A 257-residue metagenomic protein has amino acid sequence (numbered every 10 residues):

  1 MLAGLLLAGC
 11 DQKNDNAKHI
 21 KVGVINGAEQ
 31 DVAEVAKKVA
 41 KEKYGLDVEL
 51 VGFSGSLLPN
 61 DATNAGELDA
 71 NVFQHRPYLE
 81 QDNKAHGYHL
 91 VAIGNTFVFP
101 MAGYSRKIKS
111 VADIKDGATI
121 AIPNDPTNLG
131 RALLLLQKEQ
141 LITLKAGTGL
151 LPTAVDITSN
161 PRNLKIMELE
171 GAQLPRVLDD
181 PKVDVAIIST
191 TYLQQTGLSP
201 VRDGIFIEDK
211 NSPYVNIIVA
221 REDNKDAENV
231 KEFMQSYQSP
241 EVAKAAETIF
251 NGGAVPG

Functional and structural regions predicted by a protein language model:
L5-G9: C-terminal motif of bacterial Sec signal peptides marking the signal peptidase cleavage site
N16-G27, L46-G52, T119-I120: Short, well-ordered beta-strand elements
N26-V51, L58, A62-N64: Short, polar/charged alpha-helical segment
G27, S54-S56, G66, A70-E80 (+4 more regions): Beta->alpha turn/N-cap motifs
L50-D61, T148-R176: Short helix-initiation/N-cap motifs at beta->coil->alpha
I93-T143, A243: A conserved helix-loop-strand patch within extracytoplasmic ligand-binding domains of the periplasmic binding
G94-S105, Q194-Y237, V255-G257: Periplasmic-binding protein-like
G130-Q137, Y237-P256: Periplasmic-binding protein-like
